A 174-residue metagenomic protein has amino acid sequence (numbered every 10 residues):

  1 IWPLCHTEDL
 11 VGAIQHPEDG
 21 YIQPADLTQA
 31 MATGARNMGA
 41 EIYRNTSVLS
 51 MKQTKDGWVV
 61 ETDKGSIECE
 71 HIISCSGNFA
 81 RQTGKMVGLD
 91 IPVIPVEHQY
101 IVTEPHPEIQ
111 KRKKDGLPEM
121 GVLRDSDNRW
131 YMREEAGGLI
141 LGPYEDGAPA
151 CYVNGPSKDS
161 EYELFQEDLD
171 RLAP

Functional and structural regions predicted by a protein language model:
I1, E8, D90-V93: A short alpha-helix-loop-beta-strand transition element characteristic of N-terminal alpha/beta dinucleotide-binding
I1-W2, V11, Q15-H16: Conserved N-terminal/central alpha/beta ligand/cofactor-binding core
I14-H71, C75-Q82: Helical element adjacent to the flavin cofactor pocket in flavoenzyme catalytic cores
T46, K55, V96, P118 (+1 more regions): Short beta-strand-initiation
S50-K52, E61, E68, I94 (+2 more regions): Well-ordered beta-strand positions
G57-V59, S66, Y100, R129 (+1 more regions): Structural motif
S66-E119: Central helical "cap/lid" subdomain
L89-D90, H106-P174: Active-site lid/adjacent beta-loop-alpha segment flanking the redox-cofactor pocket in flavoenzymes
